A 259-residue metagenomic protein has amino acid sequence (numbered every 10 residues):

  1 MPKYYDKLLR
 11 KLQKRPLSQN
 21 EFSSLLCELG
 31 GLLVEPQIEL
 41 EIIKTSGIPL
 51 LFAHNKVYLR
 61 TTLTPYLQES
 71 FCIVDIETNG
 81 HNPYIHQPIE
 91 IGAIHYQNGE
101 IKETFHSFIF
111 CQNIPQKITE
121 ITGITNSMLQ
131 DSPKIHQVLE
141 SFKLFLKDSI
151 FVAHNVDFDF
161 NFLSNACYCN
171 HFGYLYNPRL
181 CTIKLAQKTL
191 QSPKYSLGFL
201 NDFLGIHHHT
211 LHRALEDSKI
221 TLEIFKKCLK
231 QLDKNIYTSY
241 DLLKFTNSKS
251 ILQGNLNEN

Functional and structural regions predicted by a protein language model:
M1-E69: N-terminal accessory regions of nucleic-acid-interacting proteins
M1-S24, F160-K184: Ordered, small/hydrophobic-rich secondary-structure cores
P2-Y5, K11, P16-L17, E21 (+3 more regions): Acidic two-metal-ion nuclease catalytic site recognized across multiple nuclease folds, prominently DnaQ/RNase D-T
L59-R60, E69-S164, Y176, Q191 (+1 more regions): Conserved non-catalytic scaffold segment of RNase H-like nuclease domains
T78-G80, K184, I220: Short, glycine/acidic-enriched loop or turn micro-motifs at the edges of active sites
A166-C169, K188, F203, K227-Q231: Active-site catalytic microenvironments for nucleophilic, acid-base chemistry
R179-S196: Short alpha-helix plus adjacent loop in nuclease-associated cores
R213-K226: Acidic, divalent-metal-coordinating active-site segment for phosphoryl/phosphodiester hydrolysis, typified by short
